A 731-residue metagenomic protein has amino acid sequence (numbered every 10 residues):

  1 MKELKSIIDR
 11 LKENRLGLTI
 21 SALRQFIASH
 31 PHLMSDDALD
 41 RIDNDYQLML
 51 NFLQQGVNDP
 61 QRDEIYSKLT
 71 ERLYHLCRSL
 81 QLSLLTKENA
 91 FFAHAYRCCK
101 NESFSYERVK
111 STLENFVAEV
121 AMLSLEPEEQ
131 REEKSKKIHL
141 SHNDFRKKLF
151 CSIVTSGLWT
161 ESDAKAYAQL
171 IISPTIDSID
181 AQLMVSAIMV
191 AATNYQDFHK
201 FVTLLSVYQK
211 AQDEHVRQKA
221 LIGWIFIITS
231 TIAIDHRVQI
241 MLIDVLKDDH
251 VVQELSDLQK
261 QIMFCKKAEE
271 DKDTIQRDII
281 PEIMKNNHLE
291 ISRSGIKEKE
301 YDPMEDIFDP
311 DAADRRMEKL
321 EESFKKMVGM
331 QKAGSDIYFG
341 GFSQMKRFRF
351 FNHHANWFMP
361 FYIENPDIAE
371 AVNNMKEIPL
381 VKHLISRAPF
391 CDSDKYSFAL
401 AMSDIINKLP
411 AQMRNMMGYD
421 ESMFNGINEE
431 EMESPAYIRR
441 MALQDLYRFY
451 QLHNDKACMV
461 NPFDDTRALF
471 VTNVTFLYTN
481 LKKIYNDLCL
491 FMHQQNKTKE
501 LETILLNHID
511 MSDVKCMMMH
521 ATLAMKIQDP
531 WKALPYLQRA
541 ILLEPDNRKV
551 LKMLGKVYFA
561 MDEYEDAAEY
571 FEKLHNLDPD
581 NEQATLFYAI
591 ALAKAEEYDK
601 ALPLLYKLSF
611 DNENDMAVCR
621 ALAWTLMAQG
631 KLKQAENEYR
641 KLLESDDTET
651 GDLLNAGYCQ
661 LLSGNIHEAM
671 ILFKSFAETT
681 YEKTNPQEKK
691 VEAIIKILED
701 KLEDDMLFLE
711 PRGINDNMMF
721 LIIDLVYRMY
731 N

Functional and structural regions predicted by a protein language model:
P31, M511, P545, P579 (+3 more regions): Short coil turns that delineate tetratricopeptide repeat
F358-K556: Alpha-solenoid helical-repeat scaffolds
L506-H508, R539-A540, A567, K573-L574 (+3 more regions): Canonical positions in the second alpha-helix
